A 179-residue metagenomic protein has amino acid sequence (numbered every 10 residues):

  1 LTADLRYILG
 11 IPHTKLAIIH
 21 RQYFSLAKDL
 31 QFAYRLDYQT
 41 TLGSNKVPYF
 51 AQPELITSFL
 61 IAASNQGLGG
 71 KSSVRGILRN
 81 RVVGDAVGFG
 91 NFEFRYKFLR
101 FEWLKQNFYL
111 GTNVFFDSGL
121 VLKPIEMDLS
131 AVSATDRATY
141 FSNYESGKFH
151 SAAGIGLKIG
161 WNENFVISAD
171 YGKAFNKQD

Functional and structural regions predicted by a protein language model:
L1-Q106, L122-P124, T139: C-terminal outer-membrane beta-barrel translocator/porin domains of Gram-negative envelope proteins and their
T2, Q31-R35, N91, G111-F115 (+2 more regions): Residue-level detector of the transmembrane beta-barrel scaffold of outer-membrane proteins
D29, K97, G111-A153: Outer-membrane beta-barrel transmembrane domain signature
L36, L42, G160-D179: Predominantly the C-terminal beta-signal and adjacent terminal strand-loop region of outer-membrane beta-barrel
S73-R75, R137-F141, S151, I167-G172: Short beta-alpha connecting loops at secondary-structure transitions that line or flank enzyme active sites
V83-A86, L104-Y109, V114, G147-S151 (+1 more regions): A structural signal for short secondary-structure junctions
L99, S118-K123, N162, A174-N176: Short Gly/Pro-enriched loop/turn and capping motifs at secondary-structure junctions
E102-W103, E145, F175-Q178: Short proline/glycine-enriched turn/loop segments at secondary-structure junctions
